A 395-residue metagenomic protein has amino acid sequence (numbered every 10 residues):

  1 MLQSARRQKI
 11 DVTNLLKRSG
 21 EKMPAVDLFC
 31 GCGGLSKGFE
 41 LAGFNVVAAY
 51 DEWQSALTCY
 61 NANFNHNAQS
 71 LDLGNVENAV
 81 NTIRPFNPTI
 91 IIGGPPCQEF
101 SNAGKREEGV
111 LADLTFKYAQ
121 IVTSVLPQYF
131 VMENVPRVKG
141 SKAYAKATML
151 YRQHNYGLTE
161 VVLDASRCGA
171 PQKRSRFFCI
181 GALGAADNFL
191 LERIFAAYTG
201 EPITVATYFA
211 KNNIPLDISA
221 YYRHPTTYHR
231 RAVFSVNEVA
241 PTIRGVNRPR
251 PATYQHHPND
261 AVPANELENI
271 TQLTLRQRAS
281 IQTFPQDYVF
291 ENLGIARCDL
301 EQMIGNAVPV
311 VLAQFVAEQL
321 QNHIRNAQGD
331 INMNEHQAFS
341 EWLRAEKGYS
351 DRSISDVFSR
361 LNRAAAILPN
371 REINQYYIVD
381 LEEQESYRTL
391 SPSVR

Functional and structural regions predicted by a protein language model:
L2-L126, P136-K139: Core alpha/beta nucleotide-donor-binding catalytic domains of modification enzymes
F44-N45, Y156, Y349: Short phosphate-binding/catalytic loops that engage adenosine nucleotides
V47-D51, I243, I354: Short, hydrophobic beta-strand segments that form beta-sheet elements in well-ordered domains
E52, V110-L114, A143, L273 (+2 more regions): Soluble or luminal CAZymes and related metallo-dependent hydrolases
A79-P88, P95-R250, D260: Class I S-adenosyl-L-methionine
D217-I331: C-terminal target-recognition/interaction regions appended to catalytic cores
D330-E341: N-terminal DNA-binding module of tyrosine recombinases/phage integrases
K347-R395: Non-catalytic DNA-binding core/recognition domains of DNA-processing enzymes
